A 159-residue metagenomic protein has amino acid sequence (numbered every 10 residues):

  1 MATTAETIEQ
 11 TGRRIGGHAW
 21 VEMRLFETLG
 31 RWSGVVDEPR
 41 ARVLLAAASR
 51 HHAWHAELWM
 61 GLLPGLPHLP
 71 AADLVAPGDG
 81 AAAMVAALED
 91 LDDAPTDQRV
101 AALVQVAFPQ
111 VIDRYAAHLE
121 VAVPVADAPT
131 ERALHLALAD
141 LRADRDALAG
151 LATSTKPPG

Functional and structural regions predicted by a protein language model:
M1-D37: N-terminal start-of-domain structural block
M1-G16, V75-A107: Acidic/His metal-coordination segments adjacent to aromatic residues that form catalytic metal sites in metalloenzymes
I8-T11, E38, L45, A101 (+2 more regions): Amphipathic alpha-helical coiled-coil segments and their boundaries
G16-M23, A46, R50-E57, Q105-D113 (+1 more regions): Generic structural signal for well-ordered, non-transmembrane alpha-helical segments in soluble/cytosolic regions
R24-A47, D113-T130: Helix-loop segments that flank and shape redox-cofactor active sites
V36, W59, L66, L148-L151 (+1 more regions): Hydrophobic stripe of amphipathic alpha-helices that form coiled-coil interfaces
V43-A86: Conserved alpha-helical segments that form or flank metal/cofactor-binding pockets of metalloenzymes
V111-G159: Preference for long, well-ordered alpha-helical segments
